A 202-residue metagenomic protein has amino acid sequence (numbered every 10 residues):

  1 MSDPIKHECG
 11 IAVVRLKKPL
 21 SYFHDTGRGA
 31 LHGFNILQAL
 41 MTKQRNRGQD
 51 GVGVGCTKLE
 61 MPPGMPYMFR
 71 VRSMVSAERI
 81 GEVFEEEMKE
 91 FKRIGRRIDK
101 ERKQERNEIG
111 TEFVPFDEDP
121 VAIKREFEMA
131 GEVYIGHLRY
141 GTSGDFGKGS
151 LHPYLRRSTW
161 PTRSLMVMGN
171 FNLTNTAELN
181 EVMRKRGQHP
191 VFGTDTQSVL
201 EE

Functional and structural regions predicted by a protein language model:
M1-E202: Conserved short alpha-helical segments that host acidic/polar catalytic motifs at enzyme active sites
